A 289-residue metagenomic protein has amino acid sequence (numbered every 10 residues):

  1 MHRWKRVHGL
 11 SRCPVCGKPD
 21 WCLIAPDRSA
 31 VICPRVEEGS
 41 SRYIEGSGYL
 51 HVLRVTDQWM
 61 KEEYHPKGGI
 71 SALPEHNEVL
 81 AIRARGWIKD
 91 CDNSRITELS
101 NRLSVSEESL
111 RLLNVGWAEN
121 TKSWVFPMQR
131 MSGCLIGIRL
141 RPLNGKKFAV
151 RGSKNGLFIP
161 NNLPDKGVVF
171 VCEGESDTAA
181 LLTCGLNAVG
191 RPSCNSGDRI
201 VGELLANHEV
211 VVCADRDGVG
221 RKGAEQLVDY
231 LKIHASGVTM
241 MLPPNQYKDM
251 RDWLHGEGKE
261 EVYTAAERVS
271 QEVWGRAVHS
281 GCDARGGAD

Functional and structural regions predicted by a protein language model:
M1-C22, R28, P34, E45-S132 (+4 more regions): TOPRIM metal-binding catalytic domain and adjacent DNA-binding surface shared by DnaG-type primases
E37-G39: Acidic glycine-/aspartate-rich tracts in secreted/extracellular proteins
A118-E209, A224: Phosphate-handling DNA/RNA-contact segment within nucleic-acid enzymes
V171, H208-V219, L242: Acidic beta-strand-to-loop metal/phosphate-binding motif
P192-G197, D215-G218, P243-N245: Short, acidic/turn-prone active-site loops that include or flank metal/cofactor- and phosphate-binding residues
E203-H208, D249-V262: Short, surface-exposed amphipathic charged segments that create phosphate/polyanion-binding patches used for binding
K222-I233: Short, aromatic/basic amphipathic alpha-helical patches
G237-Y247: A generic structural motif
